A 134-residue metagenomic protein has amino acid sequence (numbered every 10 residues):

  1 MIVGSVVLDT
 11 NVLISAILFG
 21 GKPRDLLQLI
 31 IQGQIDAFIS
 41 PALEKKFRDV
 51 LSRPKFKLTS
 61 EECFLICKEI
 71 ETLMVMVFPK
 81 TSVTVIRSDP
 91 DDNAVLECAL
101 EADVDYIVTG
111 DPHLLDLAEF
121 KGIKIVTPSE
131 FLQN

Functional and structural regions predicted by a protein language model:
M1-G21: Metal-dependent nucleic-acid phosphoesterase active-site entry motif
L8, G20, R24-P54: PIN/NYN-family metal-dependent endoribonuclease catalytic core
D9-T10, I39-S40, G110-D111, T127-P128: A secondary-structure boundary/capping signal
S60-E71: Short, well-structured alpha-helical segments
T72-Y106, P112: Active-site neighborhoods of divalent-metal-dependent phosphate/nucleic-acid chemistry enzymes
I86, L100, P112-N134: Acidic, PIN/NYN-like endoribonuclease modules and their adjacent C-terminal/linker elements
